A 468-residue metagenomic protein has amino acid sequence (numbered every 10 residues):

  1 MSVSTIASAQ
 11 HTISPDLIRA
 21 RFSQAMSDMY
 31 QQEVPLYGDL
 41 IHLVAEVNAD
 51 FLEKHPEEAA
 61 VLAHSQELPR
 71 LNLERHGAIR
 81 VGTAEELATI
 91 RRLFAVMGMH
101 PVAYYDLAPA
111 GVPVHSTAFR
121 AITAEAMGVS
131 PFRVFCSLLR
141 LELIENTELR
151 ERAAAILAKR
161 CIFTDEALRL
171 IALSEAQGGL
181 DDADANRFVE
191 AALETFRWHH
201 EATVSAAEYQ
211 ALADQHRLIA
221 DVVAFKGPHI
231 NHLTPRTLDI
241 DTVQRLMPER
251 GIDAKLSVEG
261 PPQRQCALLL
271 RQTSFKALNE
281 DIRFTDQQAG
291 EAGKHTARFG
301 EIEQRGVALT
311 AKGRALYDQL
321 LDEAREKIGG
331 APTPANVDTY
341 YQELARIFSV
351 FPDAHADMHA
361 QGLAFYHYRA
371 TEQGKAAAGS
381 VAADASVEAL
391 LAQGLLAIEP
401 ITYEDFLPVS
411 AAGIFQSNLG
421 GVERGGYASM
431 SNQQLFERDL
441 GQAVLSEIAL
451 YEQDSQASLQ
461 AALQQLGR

Functional and structural regions predicted by a protein language model:
S2-R468: Extended, well-ordered protein cores
